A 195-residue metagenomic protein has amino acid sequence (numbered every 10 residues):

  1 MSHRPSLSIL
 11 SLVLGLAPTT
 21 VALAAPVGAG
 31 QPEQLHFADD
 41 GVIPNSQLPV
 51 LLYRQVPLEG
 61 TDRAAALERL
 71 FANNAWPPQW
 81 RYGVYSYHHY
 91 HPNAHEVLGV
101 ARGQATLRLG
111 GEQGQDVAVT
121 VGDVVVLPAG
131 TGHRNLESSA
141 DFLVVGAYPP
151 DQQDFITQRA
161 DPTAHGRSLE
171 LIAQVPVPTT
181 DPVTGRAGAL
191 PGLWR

Functional and structural regions predicted by a protein language model:
M1-R4: N-terminal secretory signal peptides that target proteins for export/translocation
S8-V21: Bacterial N-terminal signal peptides
L23-H89, P182-R195: A short, N-terminal "cap"/entry segment at the start of jelly-roll beta-barrel domains of the cupin/DSBH fold
H91-R108, V126: Short, conserved beta-strand element in jelly-roll/cupin
G110-G114: Short alpha-helix capping/helix-loop boundary micro-motifs
V119-S139, Y148: Conserved metal-binding segment of the jelly-roll/cupin
L136-R195: Double-stranded beta-helix
